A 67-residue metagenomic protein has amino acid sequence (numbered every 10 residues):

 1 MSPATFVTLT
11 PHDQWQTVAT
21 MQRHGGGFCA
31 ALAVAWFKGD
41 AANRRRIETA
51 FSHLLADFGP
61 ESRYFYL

Functional and structural regions predicted by a protein language model:
S2-V34: N-terminal acidic leader/helix
T8-V18, N43-R44, F58, S62-F65: Extended terminal accessory/targeting regions
C29-S62: Short, charge-rich amphipathic interface segments used for partner binding and complex assembly
